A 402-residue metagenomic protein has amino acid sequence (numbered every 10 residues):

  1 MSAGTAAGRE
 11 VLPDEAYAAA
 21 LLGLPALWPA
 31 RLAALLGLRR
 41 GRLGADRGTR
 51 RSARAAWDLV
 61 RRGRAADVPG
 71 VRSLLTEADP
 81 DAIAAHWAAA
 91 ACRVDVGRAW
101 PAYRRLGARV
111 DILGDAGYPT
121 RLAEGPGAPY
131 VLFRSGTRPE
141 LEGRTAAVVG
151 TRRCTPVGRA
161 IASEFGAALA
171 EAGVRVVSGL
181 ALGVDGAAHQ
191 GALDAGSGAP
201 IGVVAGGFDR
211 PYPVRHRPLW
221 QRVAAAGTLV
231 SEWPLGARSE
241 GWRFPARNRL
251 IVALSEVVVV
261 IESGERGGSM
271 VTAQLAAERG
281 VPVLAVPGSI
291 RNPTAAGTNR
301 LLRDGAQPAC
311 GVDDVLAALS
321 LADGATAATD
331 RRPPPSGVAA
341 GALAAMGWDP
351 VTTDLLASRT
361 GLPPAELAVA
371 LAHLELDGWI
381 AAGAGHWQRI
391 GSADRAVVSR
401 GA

Functional and structural regions predicted by a protein language model:
M1-E15, G23-A26, P101-A402: Glycine-biased, small-residue-rich flexible motifs in mid-sequence functional cores and linkers
M1-G127: N-terminal positively charged helical leader segments and presequences
